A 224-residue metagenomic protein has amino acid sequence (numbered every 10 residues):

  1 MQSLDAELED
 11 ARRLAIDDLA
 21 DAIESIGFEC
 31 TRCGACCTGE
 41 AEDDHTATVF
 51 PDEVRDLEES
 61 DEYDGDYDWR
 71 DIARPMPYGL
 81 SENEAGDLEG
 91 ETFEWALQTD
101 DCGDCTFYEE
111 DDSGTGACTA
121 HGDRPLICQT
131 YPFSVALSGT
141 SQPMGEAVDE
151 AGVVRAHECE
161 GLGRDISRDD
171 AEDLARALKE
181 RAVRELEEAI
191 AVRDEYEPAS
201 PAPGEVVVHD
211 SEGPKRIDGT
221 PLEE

Functional and structural regions predicted by a protein language model:
M1-E224: Short loop/turn segments that flank or connect secondary-structure elements
